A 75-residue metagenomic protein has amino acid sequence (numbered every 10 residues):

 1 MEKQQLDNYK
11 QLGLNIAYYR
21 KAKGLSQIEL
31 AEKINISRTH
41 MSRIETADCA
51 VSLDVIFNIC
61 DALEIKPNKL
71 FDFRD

Functional and structural regions predicted by a protein language model:
M1-A22: A short, Lys/Arg-rich alpha-helix, primarily the initiator
L14, G24-L25, V51-D54: Residue-level signal for the short linker/turn that defines the boundary of a DNA-recognition helix
K21, E32, D61: Alpha-helical residues within the helix-turn-helix
G24-R43: Short alpha-helical DNA-recognition segment
T46, D75: Short, conserved catalytic or interaction motifs in soluble domains
D54-K69: DNA major-groove recognition helix of helix-turn-helix/homeodomain DNA-binding modules
